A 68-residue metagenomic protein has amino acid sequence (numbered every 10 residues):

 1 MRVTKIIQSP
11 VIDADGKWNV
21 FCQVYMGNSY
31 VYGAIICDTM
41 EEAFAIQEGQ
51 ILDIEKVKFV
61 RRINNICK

Functional and structural regions predicted by a protein language model:
M1-R2: Short coil-to-beta-strand transition motifs
K5-P10, I51-K68: Short, mixed-charge low-complexity intrinsically disordered segments
I7, C22, I46-G49: Intrinsically disordered, low-complexity regions enriched in polar/acidic and amide residues
P10-Y30: Short aromatic-glycine-(Arg/Gly/Cys) micro-motifs in beta-strand/loop hairpins
G33-A34: Beta-rich carbohydrate-recognition and catalytic domains
C37-K56: A short, charged, amphipathic alpha-helix used as a generic interaction element across diverse proteins
